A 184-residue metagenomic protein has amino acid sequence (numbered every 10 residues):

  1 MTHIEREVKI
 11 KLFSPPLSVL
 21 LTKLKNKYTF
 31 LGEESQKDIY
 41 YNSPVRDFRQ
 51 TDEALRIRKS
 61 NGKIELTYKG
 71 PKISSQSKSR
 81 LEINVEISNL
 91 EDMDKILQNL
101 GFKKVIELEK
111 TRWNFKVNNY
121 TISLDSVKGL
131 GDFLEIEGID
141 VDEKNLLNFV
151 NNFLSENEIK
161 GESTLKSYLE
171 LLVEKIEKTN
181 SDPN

Functional and structural regions predicted by a protein language model:
M1-N119, E156-N184: N-terminal strand-loop-strand beta-hairpin
S60, L124, K144-N145: C-terminal accessory/tail domains of diverse enzymes
K69, G129-F133: Residues forming anionic-ligand binding surfaces in small-molecule and nucleic-acid pockets of primarily soluble enzymes
D92, K110, G131, N145-F149: Residues forming well-ordered secondary-structure scaffolds
S123-G129: Short glycine/proline-enriched loop/turn "hinge" motifs that connect secondary-structure elements and lie
K144-G161: Long, well-ordered alpha-helical scaffolding segments within enzyme catalytic domains, especially pronounced
